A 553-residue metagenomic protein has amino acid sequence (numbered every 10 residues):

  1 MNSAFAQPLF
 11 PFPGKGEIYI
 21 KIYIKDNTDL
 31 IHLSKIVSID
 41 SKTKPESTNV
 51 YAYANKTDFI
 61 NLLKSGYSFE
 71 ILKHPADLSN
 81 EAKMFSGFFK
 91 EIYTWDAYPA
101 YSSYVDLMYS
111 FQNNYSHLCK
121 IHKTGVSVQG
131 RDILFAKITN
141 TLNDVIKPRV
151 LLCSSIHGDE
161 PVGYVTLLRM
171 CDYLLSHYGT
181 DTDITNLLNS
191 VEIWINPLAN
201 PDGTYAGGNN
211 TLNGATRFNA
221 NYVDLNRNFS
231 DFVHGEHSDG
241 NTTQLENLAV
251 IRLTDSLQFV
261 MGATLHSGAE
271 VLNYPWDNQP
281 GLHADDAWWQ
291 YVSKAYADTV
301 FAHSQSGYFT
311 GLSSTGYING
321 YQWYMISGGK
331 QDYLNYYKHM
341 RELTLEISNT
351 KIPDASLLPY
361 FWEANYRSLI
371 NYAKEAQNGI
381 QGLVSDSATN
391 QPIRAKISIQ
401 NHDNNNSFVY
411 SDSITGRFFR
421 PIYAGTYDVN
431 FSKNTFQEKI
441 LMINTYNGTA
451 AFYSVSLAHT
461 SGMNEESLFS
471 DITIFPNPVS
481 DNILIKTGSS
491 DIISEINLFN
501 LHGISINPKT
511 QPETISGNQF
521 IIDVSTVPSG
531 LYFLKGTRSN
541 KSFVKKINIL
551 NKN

Functional and structural regions predicted by a protein language model:
N2-A6, E466-F475, V479-N553: C-terminal outer-membrane/trafficking sorting elements
Q7-F89: Extreme N-terminal flexible tails
V128, D144-K294, D298, A302 (+3 more regions): Active-site/substrate-binding loop(s) of hydrolase catalytic cores
P353, L358-G379, F452-H459, P476-N477: Beta-strand-rich domain onsets/edges
I380-A388, G416: A short, amphipathic beta-strand motif
Q391-I393, I399-Y423: Short, acidic Ser/Thr/Gly-rich low-complexity loop/linker segments typical of extracellular and cell-surface proteins
G416, A424-T435: A short, solvent-exposed beta-strand micro-motif common in secreted/extracellular proteins
N434-H459, I549: Structured interaction patches on ligand/partner-binding surfaces of diverse proteins
